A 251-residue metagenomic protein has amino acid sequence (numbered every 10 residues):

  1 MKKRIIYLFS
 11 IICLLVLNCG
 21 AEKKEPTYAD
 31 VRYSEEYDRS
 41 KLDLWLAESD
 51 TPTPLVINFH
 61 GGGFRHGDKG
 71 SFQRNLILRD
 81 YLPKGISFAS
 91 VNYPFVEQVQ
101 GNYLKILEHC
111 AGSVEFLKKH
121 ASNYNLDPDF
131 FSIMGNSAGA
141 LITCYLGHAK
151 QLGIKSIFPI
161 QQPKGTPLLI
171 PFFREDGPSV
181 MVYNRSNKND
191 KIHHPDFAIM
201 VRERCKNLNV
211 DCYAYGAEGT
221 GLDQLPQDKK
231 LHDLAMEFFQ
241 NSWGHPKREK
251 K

Functional and structural regions predicted by a protein language model:
A21-T51: N-terminal cap/lid segment of alpha/beta-hydrolase-fold proteins
D43, Y183-N187, P195-K251: C-terminal catalytic histidine-bearing segment of alpha/beta-hydrolase fold enzymes
P52-G63: Short beta-strand element of the alpha/beta-hydrolase
G70-A89: Short amphipathic alpha-helix adjacent to the substrate-entry channel of hydrolases
I77, A89-N125, Q224-P226: Catalytic nucleophile-loop/oxyanion-hole region of alpha/beta-hydrolase and closely related hydrolase-like folds
G112-F172: Primarily recognizes the serine-hydrolase "nucleophile elbow" in alpha/beta-hydrolase and SGNH/GDSL folds
Q151, K155-L208: The feature captures the conserved acid-bearing segment of alpha/beta-hydrolase catalytic domains
